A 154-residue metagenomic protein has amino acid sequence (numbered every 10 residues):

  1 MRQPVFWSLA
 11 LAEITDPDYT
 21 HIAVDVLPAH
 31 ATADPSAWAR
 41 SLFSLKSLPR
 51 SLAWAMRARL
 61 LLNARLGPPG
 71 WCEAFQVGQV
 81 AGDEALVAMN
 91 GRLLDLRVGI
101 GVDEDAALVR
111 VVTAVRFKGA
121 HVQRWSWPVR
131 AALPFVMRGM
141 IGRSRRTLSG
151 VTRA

Functional and structural regions predicted by a protein language model:
M1-L61: Hydrophobic ligand-binding cavity/cleft-lining segments
D18-V24, E84, L108-R110: Intrinsic-disorder/low-complexity, polar/charged segments enriched in Ser/Thr/Lys/Arg/Asp/Glu/Gln
H30, F43, G82, R116 (+1 more regions): Residue-level marker of positions within ordered structural domains that often coincide with functionally constrained
W54-A58, F117-K118, M140-T147: Short C-terminal domain-edge/linker segments immediately following a structured domain
G67-D105: Hydrophobic-ligand binding "helix-grip"
R92-A131: Beta-strand/loop substructures that line and gate deep hydrophobic ligand-binding cavities in soluble
R124-A154: A conserved amphipathic terminal alpha-helix motif
